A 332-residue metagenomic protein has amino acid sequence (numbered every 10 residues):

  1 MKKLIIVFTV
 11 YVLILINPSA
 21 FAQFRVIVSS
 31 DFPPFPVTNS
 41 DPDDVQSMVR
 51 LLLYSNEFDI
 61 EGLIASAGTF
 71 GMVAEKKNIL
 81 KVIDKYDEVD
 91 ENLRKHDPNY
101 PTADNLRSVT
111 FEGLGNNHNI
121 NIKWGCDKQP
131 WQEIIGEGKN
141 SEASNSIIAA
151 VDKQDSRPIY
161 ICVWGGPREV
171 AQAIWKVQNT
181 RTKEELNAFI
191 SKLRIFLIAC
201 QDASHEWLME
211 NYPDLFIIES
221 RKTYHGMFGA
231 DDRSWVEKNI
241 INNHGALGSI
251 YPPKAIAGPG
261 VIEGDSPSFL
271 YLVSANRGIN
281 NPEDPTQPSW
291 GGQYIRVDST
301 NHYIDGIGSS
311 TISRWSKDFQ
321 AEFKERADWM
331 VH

Functional and structural regions predicted by a protein language model:
M1-L4: Positively charged n-region of N-terminal signal peptides that target proteins for export
V7-I16: Bacterial N-terminal signal peptides
F21-H332: N-terminal acidic, glycine/proline-rich low-complexity segments
